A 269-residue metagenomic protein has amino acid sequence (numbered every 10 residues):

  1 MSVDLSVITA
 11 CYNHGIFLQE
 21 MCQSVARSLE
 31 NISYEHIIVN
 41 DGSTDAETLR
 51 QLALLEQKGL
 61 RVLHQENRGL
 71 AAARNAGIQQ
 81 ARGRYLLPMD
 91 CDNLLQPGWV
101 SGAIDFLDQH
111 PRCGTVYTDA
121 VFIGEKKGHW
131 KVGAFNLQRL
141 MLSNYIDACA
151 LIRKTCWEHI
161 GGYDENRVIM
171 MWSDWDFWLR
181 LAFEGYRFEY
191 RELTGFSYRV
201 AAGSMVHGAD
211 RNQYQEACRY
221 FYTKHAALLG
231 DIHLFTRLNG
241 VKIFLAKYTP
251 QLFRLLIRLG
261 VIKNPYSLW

Functional and structural regions predicted by a protein language model:
D4-S6, E35, D176: Cell-envelope/extracellular polymer assembly enzymes that use nucleotide-activated donors
Q23-S33: Short, acidic, metal-binding catalytic loop of nucleotide-sugar glycosyltransferases
S33-S43, L63-Q65: Short beta-strand/loop segment that forms part of the nucleotide-sugar
N40-R50, D90: A conserved acidic beta->alpha catalytic loop
T48, Q65-A81: Glycine-rich, basic loop-to-helix element that forms the pyrophosphate-binding segment of sugar-nucleotide handling
L86: Short aromatic/hydrophobic "clamp" motif used to bind/position activated sugar donors
G98-H129: Conserved donor NDP-sugar-binding/catalytic core segment of glycosyltransferases
N136-Q213: Conserved nucleotide-sugar donor-binding catalytic segment
